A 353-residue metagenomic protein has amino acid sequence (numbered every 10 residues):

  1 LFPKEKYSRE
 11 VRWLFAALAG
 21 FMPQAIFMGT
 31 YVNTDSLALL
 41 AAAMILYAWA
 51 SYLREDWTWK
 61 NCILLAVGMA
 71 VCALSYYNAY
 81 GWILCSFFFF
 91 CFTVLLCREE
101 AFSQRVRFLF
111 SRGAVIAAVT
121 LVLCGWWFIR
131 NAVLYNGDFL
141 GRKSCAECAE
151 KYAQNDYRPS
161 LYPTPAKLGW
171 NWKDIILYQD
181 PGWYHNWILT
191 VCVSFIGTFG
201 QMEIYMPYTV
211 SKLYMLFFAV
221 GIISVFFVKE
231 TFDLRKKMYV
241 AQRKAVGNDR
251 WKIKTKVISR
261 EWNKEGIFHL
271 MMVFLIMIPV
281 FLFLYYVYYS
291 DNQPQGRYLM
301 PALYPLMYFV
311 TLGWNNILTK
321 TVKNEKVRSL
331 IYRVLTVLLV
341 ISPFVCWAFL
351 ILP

Functional and structural regions predicted by a protein language model:
L1-F21: Transmembrane-helix signature of polytopic, membrane-embedded enzymes that assemble or transfer cell-envelope glycans
W13-A16, Y239-Y285: Transmembrane alpha-helix segments characteristic of polytopic inner-membrane glycan-assembly/cell-envelope
Q24-L37: Short acidic/glycine- and proline-prone juxtamembrane loop motifs at membrane-interface regions of multi-pass membrane
L37-E55, L65-M69, P305-F309: Specific aromatic-rich, kink-prone transmembrane helix
S51-R54, W82-T120, V133-L134, S144-C145: Perimembrane helix-loop-helix junctions
N61-Y77: Membrane-interface alpha helices of multi-pass inner-membrane proteins
V67-M69, F87, S103-F128, E147-A153 (+2 more regions): Hydrophobic alpha-helical membrane-interfacial segments at the cytosolic entry of transmembrane helices
F92, S111-V225, L350: Membrane-lumen/periplasm interface segments of specific transmembrane helices in polyprenyl phosphate-linked
